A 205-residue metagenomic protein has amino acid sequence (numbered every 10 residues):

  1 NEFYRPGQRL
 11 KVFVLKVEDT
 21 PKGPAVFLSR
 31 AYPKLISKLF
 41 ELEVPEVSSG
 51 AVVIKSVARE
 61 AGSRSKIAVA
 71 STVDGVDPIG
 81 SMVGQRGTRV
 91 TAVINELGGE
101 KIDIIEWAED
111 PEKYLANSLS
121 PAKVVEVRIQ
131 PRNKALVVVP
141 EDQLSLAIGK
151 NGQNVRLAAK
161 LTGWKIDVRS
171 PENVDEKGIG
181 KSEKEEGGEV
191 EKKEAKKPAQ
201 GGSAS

Functional and structural regions predicted by a protein language model:
N1-S205: RNA-contacting regions in translation and RNA-metabolism proteins, encompassing KH/S1 modules where present
